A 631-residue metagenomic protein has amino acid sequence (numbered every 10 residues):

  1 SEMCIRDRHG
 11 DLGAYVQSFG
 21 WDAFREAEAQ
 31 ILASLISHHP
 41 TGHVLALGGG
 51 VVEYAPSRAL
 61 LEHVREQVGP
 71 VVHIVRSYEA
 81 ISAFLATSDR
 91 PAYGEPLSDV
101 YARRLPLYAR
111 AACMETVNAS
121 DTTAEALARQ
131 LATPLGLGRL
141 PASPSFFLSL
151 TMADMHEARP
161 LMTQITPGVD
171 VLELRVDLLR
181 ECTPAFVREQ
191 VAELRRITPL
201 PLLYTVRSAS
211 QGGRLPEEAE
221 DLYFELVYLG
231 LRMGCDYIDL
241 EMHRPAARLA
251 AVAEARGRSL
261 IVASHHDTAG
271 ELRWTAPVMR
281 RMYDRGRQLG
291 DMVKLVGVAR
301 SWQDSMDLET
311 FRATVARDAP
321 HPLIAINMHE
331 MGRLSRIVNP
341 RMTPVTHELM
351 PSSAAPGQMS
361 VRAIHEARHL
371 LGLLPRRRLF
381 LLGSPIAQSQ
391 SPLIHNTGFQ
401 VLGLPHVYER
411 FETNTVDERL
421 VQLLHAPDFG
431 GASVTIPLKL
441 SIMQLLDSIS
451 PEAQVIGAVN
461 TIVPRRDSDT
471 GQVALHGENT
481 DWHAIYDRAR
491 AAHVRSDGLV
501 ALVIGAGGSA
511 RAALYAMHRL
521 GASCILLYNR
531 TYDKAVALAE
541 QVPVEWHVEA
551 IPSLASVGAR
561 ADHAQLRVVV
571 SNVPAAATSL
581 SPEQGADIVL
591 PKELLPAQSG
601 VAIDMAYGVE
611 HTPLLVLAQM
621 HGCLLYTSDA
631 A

Functional and structural regions predicted by a protein language model:
E2-D7, Y626-A630: Conserved small/polar residues in nucleotide/adenosyl-binding loops
R6-S57: ATP-dependent small-molecule kinase phosphotransfer cores that center on conserved nucleotide phosphate-binding segments
V51-S57, W546-L625: Rossmann-like adenosine-cofactor binding region
Q67-L107: A glycine- and Lys/Arg-enriched "phosphate-lid" helix/loop adjacent to the NTP-binding pocket of small-molecule kinases
P70, L105-P144: NTP-dependent small-molecule kinase module
R244-V252, R256-R376: Catalytic alpha/beta core domains of metabolic enzymes, predominantly
R376-V494: Phosphate/diphosphate ligand-binding glycine-rich loop within oxidoreductases
F380-P385, G498-H518: Glycine-rich adenosine-cofactor-binding loop
